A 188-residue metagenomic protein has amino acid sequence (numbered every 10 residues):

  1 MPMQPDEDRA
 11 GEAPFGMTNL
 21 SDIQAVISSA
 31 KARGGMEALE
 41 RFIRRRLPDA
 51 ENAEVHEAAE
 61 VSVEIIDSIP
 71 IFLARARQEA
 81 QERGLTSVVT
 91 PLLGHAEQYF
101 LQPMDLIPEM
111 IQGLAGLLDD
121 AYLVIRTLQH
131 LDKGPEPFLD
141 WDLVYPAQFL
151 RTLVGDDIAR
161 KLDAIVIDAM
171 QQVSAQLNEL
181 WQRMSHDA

Functional and structural regions predicted by a protein language model:
M1-P91, Q129-A188: Terminal, membrane-proximal amphipathic helices and intrinsically disordered targeting/regulatory segments
P91, A96-V124: Membrane-inserting effector segments that mediate pore formation, membrane fusion, or transient membrane insertion
